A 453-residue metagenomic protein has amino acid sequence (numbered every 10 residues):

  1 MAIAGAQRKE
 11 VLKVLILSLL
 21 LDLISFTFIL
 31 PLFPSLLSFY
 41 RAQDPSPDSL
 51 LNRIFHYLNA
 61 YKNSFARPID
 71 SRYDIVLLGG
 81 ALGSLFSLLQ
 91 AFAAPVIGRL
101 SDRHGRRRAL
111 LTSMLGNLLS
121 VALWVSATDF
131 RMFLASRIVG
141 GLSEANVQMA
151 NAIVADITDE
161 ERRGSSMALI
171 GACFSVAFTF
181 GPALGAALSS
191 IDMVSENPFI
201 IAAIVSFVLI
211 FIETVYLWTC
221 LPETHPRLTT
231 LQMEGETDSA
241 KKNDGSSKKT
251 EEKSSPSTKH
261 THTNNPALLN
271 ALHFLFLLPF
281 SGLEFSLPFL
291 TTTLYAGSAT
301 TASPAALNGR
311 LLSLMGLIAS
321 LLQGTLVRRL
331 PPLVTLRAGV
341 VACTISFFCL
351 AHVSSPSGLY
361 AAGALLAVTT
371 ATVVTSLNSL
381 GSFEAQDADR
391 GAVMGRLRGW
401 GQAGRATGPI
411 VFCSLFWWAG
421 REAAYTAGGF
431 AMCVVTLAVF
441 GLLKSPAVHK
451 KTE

Functional and structural regions predicted by a protein language model:
L32-V76, F285-A306: Short amphipathic helix-loop junctions that connect adjacent transmembrane helices in Major Facilitator Superfamily/SLC
F86, F92-G105, S189, A319-L333 (+1 more regions): Helix-to-loop junctions at the C-terminal end of transmembrane segments in multipass secondary transporters
Q90-F130: Conserved MFS/SLC helix-loop-helix module at the cytosolic interface between two early adjacent transmembrane helices
A135-F174: Cytoplasmic helix-loop-helix junction between adjacent transmembrane helices in 12-TM secondary transporters
G164-S190, I210, W400-G408: Glycine-rich segments within core transmembrane alpha-helices of 12-TM secondary carriers
S190-V208, S414-C433: A membrane-interface helix-boundary motif in multi-pass transporters
L307-L330, G339: Transmembrane alpha-helices of Major Facilitator/SLC transporters
L333-L377: C-terminal transmembrane helical hairpin of 12-TM major facilitator-type secondary transporters
